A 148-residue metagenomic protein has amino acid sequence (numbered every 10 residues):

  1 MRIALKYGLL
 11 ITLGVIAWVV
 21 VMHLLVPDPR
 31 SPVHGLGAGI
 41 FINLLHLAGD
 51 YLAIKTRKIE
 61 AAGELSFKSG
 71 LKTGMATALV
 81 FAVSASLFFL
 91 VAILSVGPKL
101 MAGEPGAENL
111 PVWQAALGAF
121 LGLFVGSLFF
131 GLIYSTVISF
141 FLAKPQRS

Functional and structural regions predicted by a protein language model:
M1-I3, S139-S148: Short, charged juxtamembrane terminal tails flanking transmembrane helices
M1-R57: Transmembrane alpha-helical insertion/packing segments
M22-V26, I54-K58, F88-I93, Y134 (+1 more regions): Membrane-water interface at transmembrane helix exits
L45-D50, S127-V137: Hydrophobic cores of alpha-helical transmembrane segments in multi-pass inner/ER membrane proteins, independent
L52-G70: Membrane-helix interface/capping segments
G74-A92: Hydrophobic alpha-helical membrane-insertion segments
L87-N109: Functional transmembrane-helix hotspots
P111-Y134: Hydrophobic alpha-helical transmembrane segments
